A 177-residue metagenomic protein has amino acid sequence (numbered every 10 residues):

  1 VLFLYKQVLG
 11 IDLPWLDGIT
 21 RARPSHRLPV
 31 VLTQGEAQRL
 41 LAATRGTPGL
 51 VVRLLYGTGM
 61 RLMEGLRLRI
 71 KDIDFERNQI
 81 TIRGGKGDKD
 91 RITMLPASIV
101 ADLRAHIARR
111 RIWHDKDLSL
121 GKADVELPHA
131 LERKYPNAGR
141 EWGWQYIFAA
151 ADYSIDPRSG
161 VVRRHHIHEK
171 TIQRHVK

Functional and structural regions predicted by a protein language model:
V1-K177: Conserved catalytic core of the tyrosine transesterase superfamily
